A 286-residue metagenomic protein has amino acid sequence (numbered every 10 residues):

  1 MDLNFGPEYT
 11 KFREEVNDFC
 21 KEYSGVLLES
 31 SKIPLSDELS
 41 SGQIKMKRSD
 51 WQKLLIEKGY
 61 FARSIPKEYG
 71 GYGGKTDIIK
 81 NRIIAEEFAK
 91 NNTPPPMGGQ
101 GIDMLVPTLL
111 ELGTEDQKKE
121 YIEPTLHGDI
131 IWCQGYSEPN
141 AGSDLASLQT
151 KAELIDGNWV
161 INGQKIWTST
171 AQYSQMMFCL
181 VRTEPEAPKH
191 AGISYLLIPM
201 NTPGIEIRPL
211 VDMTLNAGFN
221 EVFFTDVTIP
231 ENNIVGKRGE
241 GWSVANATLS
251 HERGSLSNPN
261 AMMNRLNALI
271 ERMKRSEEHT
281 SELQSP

Functional and structural regions predicted by a protein language model:
M1-G99, K119-H127, I131, S255 (+2 more regions): Amphipathic, small/basic residue-rich leader segments at the start of a protein or domain
L3, P7, I205-E277, S281: Glycine-rich beta->alpha junctions and the first turn(s) of the following alpha-helix
P96-D116, G142: N-terminal glycine-rich flavin-associated loop
G128-Y136, L180: A short, Trp-centered hydrophobic/proline-enriched beta-strand micro-motif
A141-G142, I166-A171, M213-T214: Glycine-rich phosphate/pyrophosphate-binding beta-alpha loops
Q149, N158, N162-R208: A short core secondary-structure module
T150-E153, L266: A structural signal for short hydrophobic beta-strand segments in well-ordered beta-sheet cores
E282-P286: Positively charged, low-complexity/disordered segments
